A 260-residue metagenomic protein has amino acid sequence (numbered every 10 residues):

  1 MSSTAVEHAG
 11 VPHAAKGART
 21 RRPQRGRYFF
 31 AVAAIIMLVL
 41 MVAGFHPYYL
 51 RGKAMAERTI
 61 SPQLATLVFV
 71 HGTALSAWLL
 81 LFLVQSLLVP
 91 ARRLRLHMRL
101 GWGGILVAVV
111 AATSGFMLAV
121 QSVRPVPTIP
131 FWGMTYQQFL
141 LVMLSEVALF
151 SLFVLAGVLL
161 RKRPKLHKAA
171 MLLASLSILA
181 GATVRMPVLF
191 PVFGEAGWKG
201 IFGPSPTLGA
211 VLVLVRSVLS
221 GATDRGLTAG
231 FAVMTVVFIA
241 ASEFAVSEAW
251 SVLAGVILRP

Functional and structural regions predicted by a protein language model:
M1-G26: Short, Lys/Arg-rich, polar N-terminal cytosolic tail immediately upstream of the first transmembrane signal-anchor
R21-I35, T223: N-terminal membrane topogenic signal
M37-K53, A241-E243: Alpha-helical transmembrane segments of multi-pass membrane proteins
V42, L83, F116, V154 (+2 more regions): Hydrophobic residues within the alpha-helical transmembrane core of Major Facilitator Superfamily
I60-T73, F131-L144, R259-P260: Short aromatic-rich membrane-water interface segments that cap or initiate transmembrane helices in multi-pass membrane
A74-S86: Central hydrophobic cores of alpha-helical transmembrane segments in multi-pass inner-membrane proteins across all
S217-V237: Interfacial loop-to-transmembrane junctions
A241-P260: Juxtamembrane boundary at the C-terminal end of a transmembrane helix
